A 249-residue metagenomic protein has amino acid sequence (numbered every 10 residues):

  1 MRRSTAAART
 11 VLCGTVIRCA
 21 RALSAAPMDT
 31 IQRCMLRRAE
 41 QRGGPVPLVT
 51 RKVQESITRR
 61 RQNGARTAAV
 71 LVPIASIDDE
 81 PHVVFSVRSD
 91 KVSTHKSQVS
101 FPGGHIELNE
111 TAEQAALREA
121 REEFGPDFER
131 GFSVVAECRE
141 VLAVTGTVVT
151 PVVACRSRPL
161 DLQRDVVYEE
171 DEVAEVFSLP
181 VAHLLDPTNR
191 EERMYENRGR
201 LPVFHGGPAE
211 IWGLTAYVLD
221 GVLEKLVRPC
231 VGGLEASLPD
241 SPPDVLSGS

Functional and structural regions predicted by a protein language model:
R2-D165, A182-L184, R190-S249: N-terminal leader/linker segments that precede catalytic domains of diphosphate-processing enzymes
V144-T147, E169-V173, F177: Phosphate/pyrophosphate-binding betaalpha-module
